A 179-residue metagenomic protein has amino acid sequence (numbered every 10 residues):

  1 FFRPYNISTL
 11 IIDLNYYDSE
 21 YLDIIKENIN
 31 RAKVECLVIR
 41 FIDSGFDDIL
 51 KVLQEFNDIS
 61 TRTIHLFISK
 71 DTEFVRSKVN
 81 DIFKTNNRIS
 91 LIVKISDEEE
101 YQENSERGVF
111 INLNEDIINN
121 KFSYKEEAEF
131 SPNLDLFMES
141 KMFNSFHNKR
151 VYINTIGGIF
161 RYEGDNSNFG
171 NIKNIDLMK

Functional and structural regions predicted by a protein language model:
Y5-Y21, N28-D47, S60-T72, I89-E98: Core AdoMet radical
N57-T63, T72-N114: Non-catalytic interaction/Regulatory regions outside core domains
N114-S131, E163-K179: C-terminal accessory region of radical SAM enzymes
F122-N144, N148: Short, basic/aromatic recognition patches
T155: Short, ordered coil/turn segments that flank beta-strands lining enzyme active or ligand-binding pockets
G158-I159: Hydrophobic "anchor" residues
